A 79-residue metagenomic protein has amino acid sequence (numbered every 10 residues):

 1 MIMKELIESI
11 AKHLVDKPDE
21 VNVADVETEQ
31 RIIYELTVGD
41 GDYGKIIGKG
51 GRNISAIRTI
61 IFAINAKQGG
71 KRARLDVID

Functional and structural regions predicted by a protein language model:
M1-K45, N53-D79: RNA-contacting regions in translation and RNA-metabolism proteins, encompassing KH/S1 modules where present
